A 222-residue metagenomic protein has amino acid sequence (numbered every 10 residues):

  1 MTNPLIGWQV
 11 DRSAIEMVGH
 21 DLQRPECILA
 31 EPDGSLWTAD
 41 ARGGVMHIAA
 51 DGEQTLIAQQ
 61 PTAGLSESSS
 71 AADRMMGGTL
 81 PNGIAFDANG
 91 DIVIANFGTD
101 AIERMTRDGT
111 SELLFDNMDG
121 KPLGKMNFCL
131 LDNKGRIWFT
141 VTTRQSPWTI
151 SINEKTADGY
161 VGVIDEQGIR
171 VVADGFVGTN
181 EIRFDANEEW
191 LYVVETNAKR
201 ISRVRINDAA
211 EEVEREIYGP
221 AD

Functional and structural regions predicted by a protein language model:
M1-D222: Sequence-structural signature of mature extracellular/luminal beta-sheet repeat domains, prominently beta-propellers
